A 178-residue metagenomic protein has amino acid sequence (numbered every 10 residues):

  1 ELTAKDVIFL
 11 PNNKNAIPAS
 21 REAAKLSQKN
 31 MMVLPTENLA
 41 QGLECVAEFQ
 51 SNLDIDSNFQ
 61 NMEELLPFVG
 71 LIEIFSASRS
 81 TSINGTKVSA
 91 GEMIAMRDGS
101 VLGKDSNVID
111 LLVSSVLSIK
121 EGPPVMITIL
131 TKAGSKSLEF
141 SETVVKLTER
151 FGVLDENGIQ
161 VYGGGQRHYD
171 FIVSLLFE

Functional and structural regions predicted by a protein language model:
E1-E178: N-terminal loops that bind phosphate or other acidic moieties and the adjacent beta-alpha structural core
